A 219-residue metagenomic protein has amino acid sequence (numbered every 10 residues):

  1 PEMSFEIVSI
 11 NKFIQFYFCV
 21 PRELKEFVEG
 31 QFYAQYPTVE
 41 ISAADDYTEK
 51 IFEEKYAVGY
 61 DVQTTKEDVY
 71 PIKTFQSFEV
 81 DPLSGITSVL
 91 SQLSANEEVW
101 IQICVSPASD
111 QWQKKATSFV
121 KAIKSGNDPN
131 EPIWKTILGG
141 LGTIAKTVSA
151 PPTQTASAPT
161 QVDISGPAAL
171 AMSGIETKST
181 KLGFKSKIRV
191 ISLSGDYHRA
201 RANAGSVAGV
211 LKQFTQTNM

Functional and structural regions predicted by a protein language model:
P1-M219: Extended, folded cores of ATP/NTP-driven motor/assembly subunits in large transport and secretion machines
